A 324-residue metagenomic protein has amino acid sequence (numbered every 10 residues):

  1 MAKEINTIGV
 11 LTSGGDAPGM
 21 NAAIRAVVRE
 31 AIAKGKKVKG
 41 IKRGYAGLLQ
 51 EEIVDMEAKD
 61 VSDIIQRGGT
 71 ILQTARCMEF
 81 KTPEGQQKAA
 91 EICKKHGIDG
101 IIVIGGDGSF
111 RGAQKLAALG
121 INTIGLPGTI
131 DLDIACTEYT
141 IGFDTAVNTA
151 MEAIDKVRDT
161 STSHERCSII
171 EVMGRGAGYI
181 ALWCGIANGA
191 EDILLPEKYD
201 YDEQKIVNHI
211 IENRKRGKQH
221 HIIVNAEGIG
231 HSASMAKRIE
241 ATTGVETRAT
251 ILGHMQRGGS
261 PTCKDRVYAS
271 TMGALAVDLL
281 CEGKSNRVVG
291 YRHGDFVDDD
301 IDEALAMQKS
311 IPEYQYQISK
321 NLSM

Functional and structural regions predicted by a protein language model:
A2, L48-I101, G108-S109, I141-N148 (+2 more regions): Glycine-rich oxoanion-binding loops at beta->alpha junctions
A2-L49: N-terminal phosphate-binding or glycine-rich loops at protein starts, especially the Walker A/P-loop of NTPases
A22-V27, G108-I121, A181: Short Gly/Thr/Asp-enriched flexible loops that form oxyanion-binding sites at enzyme active sites
K36-K42, T160-C167, Q219-I223, E246-L252 (+1 more regions): Flexible, glycine/charged-enriched surface loops at secondary-structure junctions
K39-I41, A117-G142, L194-K198, I251: Short, acidic/small-residue loops that bind anionic groups at enzyme active sites
V103-G105, K115, N122, F143-E246: Accessory alpha-helical/coil subdomains and C-terminal extensions that flank or cap enzyme catalytic cores
T243, R287-M324: Phosphate-binding loop/pocket of nucleotide- and phosphate-handling active sites
